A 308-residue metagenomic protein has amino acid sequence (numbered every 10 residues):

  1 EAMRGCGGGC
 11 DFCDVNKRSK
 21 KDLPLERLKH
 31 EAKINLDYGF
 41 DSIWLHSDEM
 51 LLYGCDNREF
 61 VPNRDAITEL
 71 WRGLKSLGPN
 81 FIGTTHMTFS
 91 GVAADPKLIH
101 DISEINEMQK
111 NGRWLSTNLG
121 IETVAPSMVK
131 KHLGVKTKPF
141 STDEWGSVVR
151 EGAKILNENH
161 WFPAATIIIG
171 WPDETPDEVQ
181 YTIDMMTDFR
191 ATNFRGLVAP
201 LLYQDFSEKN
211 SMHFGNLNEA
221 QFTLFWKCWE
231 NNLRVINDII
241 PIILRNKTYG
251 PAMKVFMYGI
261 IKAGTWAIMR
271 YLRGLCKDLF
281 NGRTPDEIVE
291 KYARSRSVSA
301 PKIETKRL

Functional and structural regions predicted by a protein language model:
E1-R27: Canonical Radical SAM [4Fe-4S] cluster-binding loop centered on the CxxxCxxC motif and its immediate flanking residues
G8, W44-E59, E122-G134, I169-D177 (+2 more regions): Flexible glycine/acidic-rich beta-alpha junction loops that bind and position SAM and/or redox cofactors in anaerobic
K21, L28, S90-K97, W171-D177 (+1 more regions): Acidic-and-aromatic substrate-binding clefts and catalytic sites of carbohydrate-active enzymes
L28, L119, M186: Conserved, mostly hydrophobic/aromatic
K33-P163, I169-W171: Conserved SAM/AdoMet-binding glycine-rich loop
I34-N35, W145-G146, D184-R195, Y203-D205: C-terminal, active-site-flanking charged/polar segments
L98-I102, P172-D188: Catalytic cores of alpha/beta
K227, N231-L308: Radical SAM enzyme core and accessory elements
